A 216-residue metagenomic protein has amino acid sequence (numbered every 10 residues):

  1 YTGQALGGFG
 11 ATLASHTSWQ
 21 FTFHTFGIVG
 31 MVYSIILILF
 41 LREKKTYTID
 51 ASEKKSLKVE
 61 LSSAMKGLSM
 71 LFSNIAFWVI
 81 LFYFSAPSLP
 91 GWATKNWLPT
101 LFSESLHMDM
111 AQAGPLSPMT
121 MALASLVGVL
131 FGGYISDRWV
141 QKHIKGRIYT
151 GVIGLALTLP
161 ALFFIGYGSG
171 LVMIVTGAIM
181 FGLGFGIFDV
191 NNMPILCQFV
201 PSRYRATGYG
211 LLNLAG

Functional and structural regions predicted by a protein language model:
Y1-E43: Helix-loop-helix hairpin linking two adjacent transmembrane segments in secondary transporters
T2, S85, M119, L123 (+1 more regions): Transmembrane alpha-helical cores of Major Facilitator Superfamily
L39-K66: Flexible cytoplasmic inter-helical loops of multi-pass small-molecule transporters
S69-G132, F185, D189, M193: Extracytoplasmic gate region of multi-pass secondary transporters
S85, L171-I187: Hydrophobic core of transmembrane alpha-helices in multi-pass small-molecule transporters, especially MFS/SLC-type
V129, C197-G216: A late C-terminal transmembrane helix in Major Facilitator Superfamily
D137-G154: Cytoplasmic membrane-interface "Motif A"-like loop-to-helix N-cap segments of 12-TM Major Facilitator Superfamily
L155-S169: C-terminal ends and interior cores of transmembrane alpha-helices in multi-pass membrane transporters/permeases
